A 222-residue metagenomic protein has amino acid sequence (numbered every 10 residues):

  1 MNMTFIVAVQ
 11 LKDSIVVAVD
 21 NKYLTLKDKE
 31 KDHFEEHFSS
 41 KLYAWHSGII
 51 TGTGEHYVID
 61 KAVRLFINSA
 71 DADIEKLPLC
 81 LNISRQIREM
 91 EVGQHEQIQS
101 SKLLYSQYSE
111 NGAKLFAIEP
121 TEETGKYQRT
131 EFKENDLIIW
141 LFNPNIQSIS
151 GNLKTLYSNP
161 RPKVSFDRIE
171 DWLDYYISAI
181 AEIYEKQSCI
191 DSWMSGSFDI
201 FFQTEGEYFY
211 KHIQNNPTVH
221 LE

Functional and structural regions predicted by a protein language model:
M1-E222: N-terminal nucleophile
